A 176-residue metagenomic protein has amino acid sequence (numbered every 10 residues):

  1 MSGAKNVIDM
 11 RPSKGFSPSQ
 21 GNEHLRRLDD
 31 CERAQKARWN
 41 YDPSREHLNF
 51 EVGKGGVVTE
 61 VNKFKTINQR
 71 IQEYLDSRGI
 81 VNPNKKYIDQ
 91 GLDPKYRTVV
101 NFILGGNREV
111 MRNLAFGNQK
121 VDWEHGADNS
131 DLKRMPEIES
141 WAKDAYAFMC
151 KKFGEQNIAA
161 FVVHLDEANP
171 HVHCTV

Functional and structural regions predicted by a protein language model:
M1-V176: N-terminal nicking endonuclease/strand-transfer module with a His-rich metal-binding environment and a catalytic Tyr
